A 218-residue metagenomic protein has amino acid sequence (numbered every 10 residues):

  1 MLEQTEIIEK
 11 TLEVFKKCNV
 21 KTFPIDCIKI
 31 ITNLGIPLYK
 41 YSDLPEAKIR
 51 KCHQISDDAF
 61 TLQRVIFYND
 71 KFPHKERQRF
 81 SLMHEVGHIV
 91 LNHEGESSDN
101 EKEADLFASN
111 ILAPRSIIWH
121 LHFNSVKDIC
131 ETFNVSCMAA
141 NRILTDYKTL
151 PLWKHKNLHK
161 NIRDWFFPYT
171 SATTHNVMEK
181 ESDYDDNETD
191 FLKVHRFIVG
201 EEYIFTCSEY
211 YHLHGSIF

Functional and structural regions predicted by a protein language model:
M1-F218: Active-site hotspot residues in diverse enzymes, especially metal/ion-binding acidic/histidine motifs
